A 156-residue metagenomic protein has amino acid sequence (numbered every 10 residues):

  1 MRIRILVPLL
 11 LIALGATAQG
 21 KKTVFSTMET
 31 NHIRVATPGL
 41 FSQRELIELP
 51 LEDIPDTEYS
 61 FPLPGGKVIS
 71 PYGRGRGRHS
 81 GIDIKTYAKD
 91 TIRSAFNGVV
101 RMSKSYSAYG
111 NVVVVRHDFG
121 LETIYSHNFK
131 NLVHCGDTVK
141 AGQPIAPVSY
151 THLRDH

Functional and structural regions predicted by a protein language model:
R2-P8: Sec-dependent signal peptide recognition, specifically the positively charged N-region followed immediately by
L6, G15-P71: Polar/charged, compositionally biased leader and regulatory segments
E48-I54, G65-S94: Short glycine/threonine/proline-enriched tight-turn/helix- or strand-capping micro-motif at secondary-structure
G73, S105, Q143-P144, Y150: Short, surface-exposed secondary-structure boundary micro-motifs
H79, S94-C135: Zn2+-dependent peptidoglycan hydrolase active-site motif and core
G98, G136-V148: A structural signal for short beta-strand/turn segments enriched in small hydrophobics and glycine
T151-H156: Conserved small/polar residues in nucleotide/adenosyl-binding loops
